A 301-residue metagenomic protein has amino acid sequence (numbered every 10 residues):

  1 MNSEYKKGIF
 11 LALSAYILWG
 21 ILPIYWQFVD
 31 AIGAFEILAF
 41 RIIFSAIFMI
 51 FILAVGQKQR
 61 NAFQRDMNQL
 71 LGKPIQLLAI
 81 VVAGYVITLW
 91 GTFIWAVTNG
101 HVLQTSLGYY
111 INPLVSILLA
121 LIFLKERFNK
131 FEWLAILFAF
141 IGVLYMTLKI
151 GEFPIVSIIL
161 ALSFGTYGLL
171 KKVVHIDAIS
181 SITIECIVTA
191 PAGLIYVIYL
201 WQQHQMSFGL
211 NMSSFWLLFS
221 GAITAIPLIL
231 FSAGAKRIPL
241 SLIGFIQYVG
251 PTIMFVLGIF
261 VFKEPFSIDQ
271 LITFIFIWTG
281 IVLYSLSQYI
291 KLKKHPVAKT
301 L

Functional and structural regions predicted by a protein language model:
M1-L13, I47-I80, K130, I182 (+3 more regions): Membrane-interface interhelical linkers
M1-L38, L144-V173, L257, P296-L301: Glycine-/small-residue-enriched transmembrane alpha-helix faces in small-molecule transporters and effluxers
L13, I17-I21, Y25, I80-V97 (+4 more regions): Hydrophobic alpha-helical transmembrane segments of multi-pass membrane transport proteins, especially secondary
V29, I37, R41, A96-V97 (+6 more regions): Hydrophobic/aromatic residues within transmembrane alpha-helices of multi-pass small-molecule transporters
I42, T252-L301: C-terminal-most transmembrane helix of multi-pass membrane proteins
S106-I111, A178-V188, A225-F260: Helix-helix packing/entry segments at the starts of transmembrane helices
I111-F131, T252-L271: C-terminal transmembrane-helix exit sites in multi-pass transporters
F131-T147, L160, D269-Q288: Hydrophobic transmembrane alpha-helices of multi-pass small-molecule transport proteins
